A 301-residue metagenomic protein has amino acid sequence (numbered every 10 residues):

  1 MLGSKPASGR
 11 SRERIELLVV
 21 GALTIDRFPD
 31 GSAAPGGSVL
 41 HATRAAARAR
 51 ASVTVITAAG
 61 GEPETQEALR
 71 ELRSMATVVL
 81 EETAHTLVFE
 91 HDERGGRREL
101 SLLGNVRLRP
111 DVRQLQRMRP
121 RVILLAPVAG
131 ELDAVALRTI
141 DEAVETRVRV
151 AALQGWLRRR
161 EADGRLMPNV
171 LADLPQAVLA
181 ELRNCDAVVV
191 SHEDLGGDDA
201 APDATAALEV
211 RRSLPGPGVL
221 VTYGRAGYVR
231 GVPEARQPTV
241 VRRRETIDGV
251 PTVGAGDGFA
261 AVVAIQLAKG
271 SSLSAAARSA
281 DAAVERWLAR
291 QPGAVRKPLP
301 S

Functional and structural regions predicted by a protein language model:
L2-R14, D173-Q176, P202-S301: Conserved phosphate-binding/catalytic region of the ribokinase-like
R10-L17, T24-A33, R48-V150, S301: Conserved N-terminal subdomain of the carbohydrate kinase-like
A22-L23, G258: Active-site metal-binding loops of divalent metal-dependent hydrolases
P29-P35, A162-G164, D199-P202, Q291: Short, solvent-exposed loop/turn segments at secondary-structure boundaries
T43-S52, I265-K269: Alpha-helix C-terminal capping segments
R44, V88-H91, G227-G231: Short beta-strand scaffold segments in enzyme catalytic cores
V55, D186-A187, G218: Well-ordered beta-strand positions
V122-A206, A226-G227: Conserved beta-alpha-beta core of the PfkB/ribokinase-like small-molecule kinase fold
